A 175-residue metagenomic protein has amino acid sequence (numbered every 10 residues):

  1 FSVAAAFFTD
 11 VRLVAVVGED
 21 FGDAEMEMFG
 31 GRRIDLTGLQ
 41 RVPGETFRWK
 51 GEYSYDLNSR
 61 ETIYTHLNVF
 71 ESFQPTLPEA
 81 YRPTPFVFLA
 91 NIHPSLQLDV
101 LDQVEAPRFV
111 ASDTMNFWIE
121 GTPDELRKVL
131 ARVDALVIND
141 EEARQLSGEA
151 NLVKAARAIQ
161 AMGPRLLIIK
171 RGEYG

Functional and structural regions predicted by a protein language model:
F1-A6: Short catalytic helix/loop segments, enriched in acidic residues and glycine and frequently bearing histidine
F7-L89, D102-P107: Conserved N-terminal subdomain of the carbohydrate kinase-like
L13-A15, S112, I169: Structural beta-sheet core signal
G18-D20, N91-L96, M115-I119: Short beta->alpha connector loops
E25, L96-Q103, D124-K128: A short acidic, amphipathic alpha-helical/loop segment
I63-V69, F88-L89, S112-F117, R144-S147: Short, flexible loop segments at the rims of nucleotide/cofactor-binding pockets, characterized by
A90-N91, N139: Short, well-ordered coil/turn residues at beta-beta hairpins and beta-strand->alpha-helix junctions within
E105-R108, N116-G175: Conserved phosphate/ATP/ADP-binding segment of small-molecule kinases
